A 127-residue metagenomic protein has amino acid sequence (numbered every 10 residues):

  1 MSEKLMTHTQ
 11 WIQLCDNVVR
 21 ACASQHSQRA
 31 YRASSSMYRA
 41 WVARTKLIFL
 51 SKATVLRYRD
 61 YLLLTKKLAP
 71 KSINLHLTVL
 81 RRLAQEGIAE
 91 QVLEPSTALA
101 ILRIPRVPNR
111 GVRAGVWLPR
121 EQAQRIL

Functional and structural regions predicted by a protein language model:
E3-C15: Short alpha-helical hairpin
Q10-W11, T54, L118-E121: Alpha-helix N-cap/N′ positions at the starts of helices
I12, D16-R29, S35-R113: N-terminal core-binding DNA-recognition domain of tyrosine recombinases/integrases
V107-L127: Long, amphipathic, Lys/Arg-enriched alpha-helical "connector/arm" segment
